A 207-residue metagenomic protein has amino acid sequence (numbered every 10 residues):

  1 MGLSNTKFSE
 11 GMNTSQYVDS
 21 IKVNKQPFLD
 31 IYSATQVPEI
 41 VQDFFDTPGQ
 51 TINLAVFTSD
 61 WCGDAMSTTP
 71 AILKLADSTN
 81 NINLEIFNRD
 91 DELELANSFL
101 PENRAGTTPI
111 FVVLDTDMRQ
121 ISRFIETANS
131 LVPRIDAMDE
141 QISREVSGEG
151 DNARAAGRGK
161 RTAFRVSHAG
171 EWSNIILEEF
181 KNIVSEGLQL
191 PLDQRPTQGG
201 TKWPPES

Functional and structural regions predicted by a protein language model:
M1-I52, K74-N83, N97-T107, R119-S207: Non-globular targeting/processing and membrane-anchoring segments
A55-T58, I72, N80-A96, L114-T116: Thiol-based oxidoreductase modules, predominantly thioredoxin-like and allied folds used for disulfide exchange
D60-S67: Conserved redox-active cysteine motifs that mediate thiol-disulfide chemistry, especially di-cysteine Cys-X(1-2)-Cys
S67, A71-K74: Non-catalytic alpha-helical scaffold/packing segments enriched in small hydrophobic residues
I110-V112: Residue-level detector of beta-strand face positions
